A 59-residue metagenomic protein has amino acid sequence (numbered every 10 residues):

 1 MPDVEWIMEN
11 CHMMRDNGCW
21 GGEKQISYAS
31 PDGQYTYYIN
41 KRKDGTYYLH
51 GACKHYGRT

Functional and structural regions predicted by a protein language model:
H12-T59: Acidic, low-complexity, intrinsically disordered interaction modules
